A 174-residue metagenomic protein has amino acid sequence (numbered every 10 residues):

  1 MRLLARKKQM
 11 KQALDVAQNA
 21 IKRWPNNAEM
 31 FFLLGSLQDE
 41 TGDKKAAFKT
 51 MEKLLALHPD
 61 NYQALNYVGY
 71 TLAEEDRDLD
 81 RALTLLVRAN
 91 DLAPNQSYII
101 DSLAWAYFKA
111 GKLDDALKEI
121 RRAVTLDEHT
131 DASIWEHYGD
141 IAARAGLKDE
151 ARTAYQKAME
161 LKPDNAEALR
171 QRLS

Functional and structural regions predicted by a protein language model:
M1-S174: Alpha-solenoid helical repeat scaffolds
